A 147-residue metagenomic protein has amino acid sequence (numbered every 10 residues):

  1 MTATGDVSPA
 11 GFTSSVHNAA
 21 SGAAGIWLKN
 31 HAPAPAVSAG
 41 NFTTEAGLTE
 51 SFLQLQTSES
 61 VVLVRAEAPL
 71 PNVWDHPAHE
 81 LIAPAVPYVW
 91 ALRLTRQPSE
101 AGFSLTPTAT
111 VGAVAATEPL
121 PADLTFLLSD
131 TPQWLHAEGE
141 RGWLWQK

Functional and structural regions predicted by a protein language model:
M1-S38, F42, L53, R65-K147: Conserved "HGTGT" condensation-loop signature of ketosynthase/thiolase-family condensing enzymes that catalyze
T43-G47: Acidic helix/loop or adjacent segment enriched in Glu/Asp that either coordinates divalent metal
L48-E59: Internal, well-folded beta-alpha domain core
V61-L63: Short glycine-aspartate micro-motif
